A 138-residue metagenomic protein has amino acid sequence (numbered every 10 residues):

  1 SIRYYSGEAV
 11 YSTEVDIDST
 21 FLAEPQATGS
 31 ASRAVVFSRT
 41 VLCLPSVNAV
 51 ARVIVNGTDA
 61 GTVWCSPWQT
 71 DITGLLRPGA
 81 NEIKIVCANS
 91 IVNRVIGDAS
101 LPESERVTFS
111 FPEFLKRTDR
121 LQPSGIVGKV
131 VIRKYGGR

Functional and structural regions predicted by a protein language model:
S1-A9, V36, L42: Catalytic and substrate-binding regions of extracellular carbohydrate-active enzymes, especially polysaccharide lyases
S1-G7, L76-R138: An acidic-aromatic loop/edge-strand motif
Y5-P25, W68-T70: Short beta-strands within extracellular/lumenal beta-sheet-rich domains
E8-V10, F37, C65, A80: A general secondary-structure signal for short beta-strands and their flanking turns/coil in non-transmembrane regions
Y11, A49, S66, I126: Residues that flank catalytic or metal-binding motifs in active/ligand-binding sites
V15, F21-P25, G29, R33-N56 (+1 more regions): Aromatic-lined ligand-binding clefts that engage carbohydrates, nucleic acids, or primary amines
A60-G61: Short hydrophobic beta-strand segments in globular cytosolic domains
W64-L76: A short, polar/charged loop-to-alpha-helix boundary motif
